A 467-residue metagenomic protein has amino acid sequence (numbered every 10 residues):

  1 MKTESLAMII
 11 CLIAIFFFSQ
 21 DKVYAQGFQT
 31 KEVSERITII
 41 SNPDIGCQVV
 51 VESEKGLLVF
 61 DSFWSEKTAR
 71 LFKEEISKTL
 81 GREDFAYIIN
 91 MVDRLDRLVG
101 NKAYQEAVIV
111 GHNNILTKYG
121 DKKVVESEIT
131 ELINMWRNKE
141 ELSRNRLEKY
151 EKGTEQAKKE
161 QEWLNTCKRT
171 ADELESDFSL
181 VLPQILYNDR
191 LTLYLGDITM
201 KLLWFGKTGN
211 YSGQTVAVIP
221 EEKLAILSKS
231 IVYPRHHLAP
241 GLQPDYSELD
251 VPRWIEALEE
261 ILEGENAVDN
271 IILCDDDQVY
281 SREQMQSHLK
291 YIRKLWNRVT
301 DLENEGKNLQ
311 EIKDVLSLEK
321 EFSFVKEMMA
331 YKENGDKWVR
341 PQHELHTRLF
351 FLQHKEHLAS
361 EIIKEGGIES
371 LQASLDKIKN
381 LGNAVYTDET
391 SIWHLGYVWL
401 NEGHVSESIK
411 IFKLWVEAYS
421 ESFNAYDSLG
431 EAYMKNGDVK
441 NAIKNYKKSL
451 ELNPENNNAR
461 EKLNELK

Functional and structural regions predicted by a protein language model:
F28-K78, T215-S230: Conserved beta-strand hairpin/beta-sheet module of binuclear metal-dependent hydrolase folds, prominently
E32-V33, G120-G206, S212, E256-L262: Metallo-beta-lactamase
K55-G56, K67-N114, N266-A267: Active-site metal-binding motif and surrounding structural segment of the metallo-beta-lactamase
G56-L58, W64-E66, T192, T199-K290: Metallo-beta-lactamase
E148-K168, E263-D269, D277-E369, A373-G382: Accessory terminal helices/loops
